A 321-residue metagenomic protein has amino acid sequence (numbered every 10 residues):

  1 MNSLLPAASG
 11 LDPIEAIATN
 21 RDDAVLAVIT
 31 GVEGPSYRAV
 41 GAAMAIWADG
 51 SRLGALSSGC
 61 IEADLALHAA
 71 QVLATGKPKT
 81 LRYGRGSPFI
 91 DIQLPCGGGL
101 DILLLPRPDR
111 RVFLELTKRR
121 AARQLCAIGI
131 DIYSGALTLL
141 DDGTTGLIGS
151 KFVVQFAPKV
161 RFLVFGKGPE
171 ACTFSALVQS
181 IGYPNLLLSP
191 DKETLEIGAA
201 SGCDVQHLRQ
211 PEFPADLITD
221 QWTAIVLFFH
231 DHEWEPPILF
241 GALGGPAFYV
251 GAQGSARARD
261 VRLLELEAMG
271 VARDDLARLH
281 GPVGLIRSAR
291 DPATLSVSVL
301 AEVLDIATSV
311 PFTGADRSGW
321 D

Functional and structural regions predicted by a protein language model:
M1-Q206, W222-T223, A258, L264 (+1 more regions): Segments forming oxygen-rich coordination pockets for charged ligands
G182, G202-C203, P246-A247, D275-L276: A generic structural signal for alpha->beta connector loops
L188, A224-I225, F229-H230, F240-E265: ADP-ribose/adenylate-binding Rossmann-like module
V205-Q206, I225, V250, I286: Short, well-ordered beta-strand core segments
P211-Q221: Short amphipathic alpha-helix with an adjacent loop that forms part of the alpha/beta core around
H232-P236: Beta-loop-alpha module in the N-terminal Rossmann-like domain of NAD(P)-dependent dehydrogenases, especially those
F248, Q253-D321: Adenosine-phosphate binding glycine-rich loop
